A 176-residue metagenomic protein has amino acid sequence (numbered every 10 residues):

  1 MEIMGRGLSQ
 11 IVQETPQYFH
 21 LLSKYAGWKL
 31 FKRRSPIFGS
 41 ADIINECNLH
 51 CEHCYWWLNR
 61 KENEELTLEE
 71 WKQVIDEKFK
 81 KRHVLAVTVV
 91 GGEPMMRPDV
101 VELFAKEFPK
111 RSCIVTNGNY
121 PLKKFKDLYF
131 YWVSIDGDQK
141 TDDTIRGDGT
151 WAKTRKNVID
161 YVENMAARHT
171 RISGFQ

Functional and structural regions predicted by a protein language model:
M1-S40, K81: N-terminal [4Fe-4S]-dependent radical SAM core
I3-G5, F19-L30, C51, F104-V115 (+1 more regions): Short charge-dense sequence patches
V12, E46, P98-D99: Residue-level recognition of conserved structural "scaffold" positions that shape functional pockets and channels
F31-E70, K81: Canonical Radical SAM [4Fe-4S] cluster-binding loop centered on the CxxxCxxC motif and its immediate flanking residues
L68, K72-V89, R97-Q176: Radical SAM/AdoMet-radical enzyme domain recognition
